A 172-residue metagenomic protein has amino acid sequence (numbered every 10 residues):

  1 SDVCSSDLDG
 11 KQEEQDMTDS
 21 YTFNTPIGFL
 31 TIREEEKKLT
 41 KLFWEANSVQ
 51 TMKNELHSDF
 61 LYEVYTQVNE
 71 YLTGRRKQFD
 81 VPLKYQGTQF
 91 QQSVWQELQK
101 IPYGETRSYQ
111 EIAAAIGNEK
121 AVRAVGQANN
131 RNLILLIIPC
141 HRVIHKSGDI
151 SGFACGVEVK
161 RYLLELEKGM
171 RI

Functional and structural regions predicted by a protein language model:
S1-S5: Short, small-residue-biased leader/transition segments that mark boundaries at the very start of proteins
D9-K120, L166, M170-I172: Basic nucleic-acid-binding alpha-helical/helix-turn surface characteristic of O6-alkylguanine DNA
L42, M52, K146-S147, F153: Residues that scaffold the ATP/ADP-binding catalytic core of kinase and kinase-like folds
L98, V122-R131: Major-groove recognition helix of helix-turn-helix-like DNA-binding domains
P102, L133-L136, G148: Histidine- and aromatic-rich ligand-binding microenvironments
L136-V143: Short Lys/Arg-enriched helix C-cap and helix-to-coil transition segments that create basic nucleic-acid-contact patches
S147-I172: …primarily DNA-binding HTH/wHTH and HhH modules…
